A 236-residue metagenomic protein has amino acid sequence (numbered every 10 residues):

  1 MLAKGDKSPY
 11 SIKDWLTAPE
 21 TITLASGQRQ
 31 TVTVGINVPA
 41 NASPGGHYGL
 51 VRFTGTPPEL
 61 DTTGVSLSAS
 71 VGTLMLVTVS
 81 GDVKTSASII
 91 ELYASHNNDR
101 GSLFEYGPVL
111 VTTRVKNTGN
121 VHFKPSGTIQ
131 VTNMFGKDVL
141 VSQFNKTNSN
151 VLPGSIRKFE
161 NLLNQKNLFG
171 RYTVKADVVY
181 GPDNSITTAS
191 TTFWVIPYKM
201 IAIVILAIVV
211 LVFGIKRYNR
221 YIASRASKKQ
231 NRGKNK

Functional and structural regions predicted by a protein language model:
M1-V65: Ligand-binding face of N-terminal immunoglobulin V-set domains in extracellular IgSF glycoproteins
M1-Y10, N120-K137, K228-R232: Short acidic, flexible loop segments centered on an aromatic residue
E20, A25, L60-A87: Regulatory and interaction patches adjacent to catalytic/ligand-binding sites in large macromolecular machines
V34, G49-F53, M75, V111-V115 (+1 more regions): Buried hydrophobic-core signal for structured, non-transmembrane domains
P58-V71, V139, D183-T188: Beta-sandwich strand segments
G81-I205, K216: Membrane-proximal extracellular "stem/stalk" segments of glycoproteins immediately N-terminal to a transmembrane helix
A207-Y221: Alpha-helical transmembrane segments
I222-K236: Cytoplasmic C-terminal tails of single-pass
